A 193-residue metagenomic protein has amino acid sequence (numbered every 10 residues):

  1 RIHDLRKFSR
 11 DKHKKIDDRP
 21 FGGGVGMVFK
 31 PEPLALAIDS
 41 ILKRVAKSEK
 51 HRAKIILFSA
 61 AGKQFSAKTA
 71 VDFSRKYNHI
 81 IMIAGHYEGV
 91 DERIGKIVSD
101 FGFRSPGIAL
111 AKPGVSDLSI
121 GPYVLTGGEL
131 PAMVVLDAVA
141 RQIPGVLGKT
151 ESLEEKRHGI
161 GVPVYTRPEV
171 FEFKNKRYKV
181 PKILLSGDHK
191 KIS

Functional and structural regions predicted by a protein language model:
R1-H3, I56, I80-I81, F101 (+1 more regions): Hydrophobic/aromatic beta-strand patches that form the interior of the parallel beta-sheet core in alpha/beta enzyme
R1-I41, L185-S186, K190-S193: N-terminal nucleotide/polyanion-binding subdomain common to many enzyme families
R1-K15, A67, V98-S99, P168 (+1 more regions): Short, hydrophobic/aliphatic alpha-helical segments
K30-H86, V90-E92: S-adenosyl-L-methionine/SAH cofactor-binding core of RNA-modifying enzymes
K47, F103-G114: Short Gly/Ser/Thr- and charged-rich N-terminal loops/segments that act as flexible capping/hinge elements
V90, I94-G102, G114-K149, L153: Structured adenosyl-cofactor binding patch, chiefly the S-adenosyl-L-methionine
L130, Q142-K182: Internal, active-site/partner-interface "lid" segment
V139, I183-S186: GST superfamily/GST-like fold recognition
